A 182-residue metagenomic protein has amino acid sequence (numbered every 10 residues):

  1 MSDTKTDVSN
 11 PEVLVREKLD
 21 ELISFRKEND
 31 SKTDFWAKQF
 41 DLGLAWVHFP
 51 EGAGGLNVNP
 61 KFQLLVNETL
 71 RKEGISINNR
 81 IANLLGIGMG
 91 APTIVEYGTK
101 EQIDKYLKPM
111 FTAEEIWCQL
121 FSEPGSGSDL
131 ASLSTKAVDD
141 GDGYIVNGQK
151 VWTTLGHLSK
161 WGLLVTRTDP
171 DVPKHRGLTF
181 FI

Functional and structural regions predicted by a protein language model:
M1-L84, E101-K105, P109-T112: Amphipathic, small/basic residue-rich leader segments at the start of a protein or domain
L70, G98, F121-P124, D140 (+3 more regions): Fold-independent oxyanion-binding glycine-rich loops and adjacent beta-strand/coil segments at enzyme active sites
N78-E101, G127: N-terminal glycine-rich flavin-associated loop
A113-F121: A short, Trp-centered hydrophobic/proline-enriched beta-strand micro-motif
P124-L133: Active-site-adjacent elements of ketosynthase-type condensing enzymes
T135-V138: A structural signal for short hydrophobic beta-strand segments in well-ordered beta-sheet cores
N147-I182: A short core secondary-structure module
